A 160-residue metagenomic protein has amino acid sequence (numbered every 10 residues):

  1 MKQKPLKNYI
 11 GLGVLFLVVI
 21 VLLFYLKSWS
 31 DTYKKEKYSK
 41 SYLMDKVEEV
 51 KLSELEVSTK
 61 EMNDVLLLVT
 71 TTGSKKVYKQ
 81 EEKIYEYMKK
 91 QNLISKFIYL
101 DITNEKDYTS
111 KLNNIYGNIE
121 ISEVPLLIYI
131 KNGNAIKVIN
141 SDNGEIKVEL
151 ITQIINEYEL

Functional and structural regions predicted by a protein language model:
K2-N63, E149-L160: N-terminal leader/targeting and pre-domain segments
K40-D45, G73-K76, L100-K106: Short linear motifs at secondary-structure transitions and domain/linker junctions
V47, K76-K79, I119: Extracytoplasmic/periplasmic, Sec-exported soluble proteins
E49, K79-K83, S110: Short amphipathic alpha-helical surface micro-motifs
E54-K96: Local sequence-structure signature of Cys/Sec-based thiol-disulfide redox active-site neighborhoods
K96-L160: Thioredoxin-like thiol-disulfide oxidoreductase module
